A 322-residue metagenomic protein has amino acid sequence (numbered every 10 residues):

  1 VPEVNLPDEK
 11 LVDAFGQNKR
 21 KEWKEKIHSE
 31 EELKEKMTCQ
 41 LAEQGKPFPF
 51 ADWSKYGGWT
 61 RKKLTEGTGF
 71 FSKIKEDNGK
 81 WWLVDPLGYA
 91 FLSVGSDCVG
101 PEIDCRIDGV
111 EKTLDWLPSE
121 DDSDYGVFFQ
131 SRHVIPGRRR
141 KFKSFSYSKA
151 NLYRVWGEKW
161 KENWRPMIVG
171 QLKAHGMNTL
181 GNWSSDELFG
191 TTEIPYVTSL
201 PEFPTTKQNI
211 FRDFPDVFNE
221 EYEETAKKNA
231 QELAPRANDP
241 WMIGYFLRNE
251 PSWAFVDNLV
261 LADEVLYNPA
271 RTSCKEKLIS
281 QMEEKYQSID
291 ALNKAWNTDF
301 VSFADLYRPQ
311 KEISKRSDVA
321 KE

Functional and structural regions predicted by a protein language model:
V1-Q171, H175: Mature N-terminal, pre-catalytic/accessory segment of carbohydrate-active enzymes
D77, P86, S96-D97, V110-G157 (+1 more regions): Polysaccharide-binding and catalytic clefts of secreted carbohydrate-active enzymes
W82-D85, F91-V94, T179-N182, P195-S199 (+1 more regions): Structural recognition of the beta-strand scaffold that forms the well-ordered cores of secreted hydrolase catalytic
S93-S96, E102-D108, T191-T192, Q208-N209 (+1 more regions): Short, solvent-exposed loop/turn and secondary-structure capping segments
V99, G137-A150, S185-P215: Aromatic-lined carbohydrate-binding/catalytic grooves of carbohydrate-active enzymes
G157, K161, P215-A226, Y267 (+2 more regions): Residue-level preference for long, well-ordered alpha-helices that form the structural scaffold of enzyme catalytic
K159-G170, H175, G181-N182, D186-E193 (+1 more regions): Active-site and adjacent substrate-binding regions of carbohydrate-active enzymes
R165-H175, T179-S184, L188, D216-E250 (+2 more regions): An active-site-proximal structural segment forming one wall of the substrate-binding cleft that immediately precedes
